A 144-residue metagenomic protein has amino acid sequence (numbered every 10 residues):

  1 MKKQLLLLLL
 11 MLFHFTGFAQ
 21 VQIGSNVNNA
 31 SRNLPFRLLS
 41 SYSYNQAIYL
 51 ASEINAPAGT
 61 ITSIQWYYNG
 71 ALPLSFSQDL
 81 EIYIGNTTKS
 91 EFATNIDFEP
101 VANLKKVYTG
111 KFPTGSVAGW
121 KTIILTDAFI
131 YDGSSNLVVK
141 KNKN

Functional and structural regions predicted by a protein language model:
M1-G24: Bacterial Sec-dependent N-terminal signal peptides
T16-S43: Boundary/junction segments of secreted and surface-exposed precursor proteins
Q22, N26-N29, P57-T60, F76-E81: N-terminal/edge-of-domain interface segments
S40-N55, W120-I123: Short beta-strands within extracellular/lumenal beta-sheet-rich domains
E53-A58, A71-P73, D127-G133: Surface-exposed acidic, glycine-flexible loop patches that form ligand/cofactor-binding and adhesion interfaces
G59-A71, V139-K141: A short beta-strand element within beta-rich, extracytoplasmic domains of secreted/secretory-pathway proteins
Y68-F76, T88: Extended, low-complexity, turn-rich repeat/linker tracts enriched in Gly/Pro/Ser/Thr and Asp/Glu that occur
Q78-N144: Aromatic- and Gly/Pro-enriched, solvent-exposed loop/edge beta-strand patches characteristic of beta-rich domains
